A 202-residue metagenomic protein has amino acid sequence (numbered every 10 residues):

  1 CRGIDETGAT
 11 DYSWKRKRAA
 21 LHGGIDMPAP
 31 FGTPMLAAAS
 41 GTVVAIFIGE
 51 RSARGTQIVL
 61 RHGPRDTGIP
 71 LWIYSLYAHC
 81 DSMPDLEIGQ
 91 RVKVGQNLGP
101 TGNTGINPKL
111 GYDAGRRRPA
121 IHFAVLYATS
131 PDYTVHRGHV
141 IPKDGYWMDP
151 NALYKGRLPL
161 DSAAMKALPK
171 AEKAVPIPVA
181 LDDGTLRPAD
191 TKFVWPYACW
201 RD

Functional and structural regions predicted by a protein language model:
C1-T56, G63-R65, V94, N107 (+1 more regions): Surface-exposed, glycine-biased beta-strand/turn segments
A20-H22, A53-G55, W72, R116-I121: Short, solvent-exposed loop/turn segments at the edges of secondary structure
D26, L76, P100: Conserved beta-strand positions that form and line the central face of beta-propeller blades
P30, L36, G68-G95: Short histidine-centered loop motifs in beta-beta connectors
I46-F47, R61-G63, A78-D81, T101-G102 (+1 more regions): Active-site-proximal beta-strand/loop segments in catalytic clefts of secreted hydrolases
E50, I69-W72, M83-L86, G105-R116: Short, charged helix-to-loop "capping" segments that act as catalytic/coupling loops
R51-S52, R65-W72, D132-T134: Short, solvent-exposed loop/turn segments that connect beta-strands within catalytic domains and beta-strand-rich
I58-V59, Q90-P169: Conserved, short, structured surface segments that act as functional micro-motifs
